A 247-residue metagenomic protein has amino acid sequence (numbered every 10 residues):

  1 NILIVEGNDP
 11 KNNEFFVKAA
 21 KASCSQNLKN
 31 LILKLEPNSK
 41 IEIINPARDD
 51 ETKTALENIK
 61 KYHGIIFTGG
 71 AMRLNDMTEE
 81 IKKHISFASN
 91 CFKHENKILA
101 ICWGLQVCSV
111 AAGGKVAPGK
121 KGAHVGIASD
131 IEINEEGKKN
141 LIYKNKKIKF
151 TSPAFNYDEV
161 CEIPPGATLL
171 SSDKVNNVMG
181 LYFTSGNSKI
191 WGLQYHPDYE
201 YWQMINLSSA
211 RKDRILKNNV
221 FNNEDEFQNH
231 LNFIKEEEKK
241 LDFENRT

Functional and structural regions predicted by a protein language model:
N1-S86, N90-H94, N218-T247: N-terminal beta1-alpha1 cap of cysteine-dependent amidohydrolase-like domains
N1-V17, N27-K29, I133-T247: Amide-donor transfer/coupling interface in amidating biosynthetic enzymes
V17-A20, E79-K83, A112-V116, A167-T168 (+1 more regions): Short, glycine/charged-enriched secondary-structure capping and boundary segments
I41-P46, N75-T78, A128-E132, K147-K149 (+1 more regions): Short, flexible loop segments at the rims of nucleotide/cofactor-binding pockets, characterized by
I44-A47, G119, F155, S172: Conserved beta-strand termini and adjacent loop/short-helix elements that scaffold enzyme active sites in alpha/beta
E57, A100, V107, C161-E162 (+1 more regions): Structural motif
Y62, G70-G137: Cysteine-nucleophile active-site neighborhood
